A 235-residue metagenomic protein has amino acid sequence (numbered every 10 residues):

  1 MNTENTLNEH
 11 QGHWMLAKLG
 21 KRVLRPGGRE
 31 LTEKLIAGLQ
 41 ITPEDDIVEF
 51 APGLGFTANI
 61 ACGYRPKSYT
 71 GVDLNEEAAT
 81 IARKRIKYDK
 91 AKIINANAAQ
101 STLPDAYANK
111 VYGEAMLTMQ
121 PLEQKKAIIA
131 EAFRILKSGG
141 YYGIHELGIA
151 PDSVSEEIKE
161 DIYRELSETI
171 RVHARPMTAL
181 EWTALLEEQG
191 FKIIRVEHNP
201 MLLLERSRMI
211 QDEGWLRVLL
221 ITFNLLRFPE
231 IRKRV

Functional and structural regions predicted by a protein language model:
R25-P43: Conserved alpha-helix/loop element of class I SAM-dependent methyltransferases that forms part of the SAM/SAH-binding
E44-G53: Conserved class I S-adenosyl-L-methionine
L54-Q100: Class I SAM-dependent methyltransferase SAM/SAH-binding core
A99-V111: A short acidic, Gly/Pro-enriched loop at the edge of an enzyme's catalytic core that lines a small-molecule cofactor
K126-Y141: A short glycine-rich, Lys/Arg-flanked "PGG" loop and its adjoining helix->strand segment in the class I
G143-E165: Conserved class I S-adenosyl-L-methionine
A174-Q189: Short alpha-helix
P200-V235: C-terminal helical/coil "lid" or tail adjacent to the Rossmann-like core of SAM-dependent
